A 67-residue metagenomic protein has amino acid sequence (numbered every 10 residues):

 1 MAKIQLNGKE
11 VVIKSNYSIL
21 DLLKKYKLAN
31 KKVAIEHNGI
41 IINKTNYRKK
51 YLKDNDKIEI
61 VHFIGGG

Functional and structural regions predicted by a protein language model:
M1-K9: Eukaryote-biased recognition of intrinsically disordered, low-complexity regulatory segments
S18-K27: Short amphipathic, charge-patterned alpha-helical segments
H37-N38: Cytosolic Rossmann-like ligand/nucleotide-binding regulatory domains
I42-Y47: Short alpha-helix capping/helix-loop boundary micro-motifs
N55-I58: Loop/turn positions that initiate beta-strands
